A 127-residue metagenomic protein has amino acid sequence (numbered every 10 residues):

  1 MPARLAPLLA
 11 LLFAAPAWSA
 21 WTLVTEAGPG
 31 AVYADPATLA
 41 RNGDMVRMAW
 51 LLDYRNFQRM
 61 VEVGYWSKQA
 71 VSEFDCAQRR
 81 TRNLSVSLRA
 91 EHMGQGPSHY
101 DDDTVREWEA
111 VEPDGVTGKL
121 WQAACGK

Functional and structural regions predicted by a protein language model:
P2-A10: Sec-dependent signal peptide recognition, specifically the positively charged N-region followed immediately by
L5, P16-K127: N-terminal secretory-pathway/extracellular module detecting exported/lumenal segments and adjacent signal-anchor/first
